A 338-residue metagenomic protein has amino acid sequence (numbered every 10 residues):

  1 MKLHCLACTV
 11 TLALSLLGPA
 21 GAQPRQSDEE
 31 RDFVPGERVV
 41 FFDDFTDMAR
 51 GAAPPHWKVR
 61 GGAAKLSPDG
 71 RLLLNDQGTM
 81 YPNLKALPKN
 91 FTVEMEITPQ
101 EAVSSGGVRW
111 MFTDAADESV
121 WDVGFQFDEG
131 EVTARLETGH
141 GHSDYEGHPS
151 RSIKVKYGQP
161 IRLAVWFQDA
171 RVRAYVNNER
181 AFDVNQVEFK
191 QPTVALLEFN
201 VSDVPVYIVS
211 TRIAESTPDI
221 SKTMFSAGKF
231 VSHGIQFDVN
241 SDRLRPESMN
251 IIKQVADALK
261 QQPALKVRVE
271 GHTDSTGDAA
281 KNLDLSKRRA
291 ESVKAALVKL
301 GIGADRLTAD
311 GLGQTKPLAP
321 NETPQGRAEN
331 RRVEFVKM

Functional and structural regions predicted by a protein language model:
P24-W57, F225-K229: Extracellular carbohydrate-recognition regions
F45, M95, Y157-N185: Carbohydrate-binding surfaces in secreted/extracellular proteins
F45, V209-I213, F335: Extracellular beta-strand elements of beta-rich domains used for carbohydrate recognition/degradation or cell-matrix
A49-G78: Extracellular glycan-recognition surfaces and repeat-rich motifs
A63-L66, F182-K266: Periplasmic peptidoglycan-binding/tethering modules of Gram-negative envelope proteins
L74-H142, I153, S216-D219: Secretory/extracellular carbohydrate-interaction modules and structurally similar beta-sandwich "look-alikes"
G139-R162: Short, aromatic/His-centered strand-loop micro-motif at the edge of beta-sheets
E270-M338: Periplasmic OmpA-like peptidoglycan-binding domain that tethers envelope proteins to the cell wall
